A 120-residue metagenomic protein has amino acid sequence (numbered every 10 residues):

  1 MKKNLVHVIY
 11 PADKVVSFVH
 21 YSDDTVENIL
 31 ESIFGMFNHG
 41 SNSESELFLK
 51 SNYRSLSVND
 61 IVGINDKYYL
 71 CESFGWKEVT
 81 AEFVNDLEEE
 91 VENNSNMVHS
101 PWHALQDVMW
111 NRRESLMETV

Functional and structural regions predicted by a protein language model:
M1-Y21: N-terminal disorder-to-order initiation segments that are Gly/Lys/Arg-biased and fold into the first beta/loop/alpha
K2, L56, V91-N94, H103-E114: Intrinsically disordered, low-complexity acidic regions enriched in Pro/Ser/Thr
K14-G63: Short, conserved turn/kink motifs that form compact alpha/beta structural patches or helix kinks used as
S43, D86, R112-S115: Acidic, low-complexity, intrinsically disordered interaction modules
N52-D86: Short, compact, well-ordered microdomains
K67-L70, G75, S100-W110: Catalytic phosphate/metal-binding cores of nucleic-acid and nucleotide-processing enzymes, i.e., regions that mediate
F83-P101: Short solvent-exposed strand/turn elements
H99, S115-V120: Non-Sec secretion/translocation targeting segments of pathogen effectors
